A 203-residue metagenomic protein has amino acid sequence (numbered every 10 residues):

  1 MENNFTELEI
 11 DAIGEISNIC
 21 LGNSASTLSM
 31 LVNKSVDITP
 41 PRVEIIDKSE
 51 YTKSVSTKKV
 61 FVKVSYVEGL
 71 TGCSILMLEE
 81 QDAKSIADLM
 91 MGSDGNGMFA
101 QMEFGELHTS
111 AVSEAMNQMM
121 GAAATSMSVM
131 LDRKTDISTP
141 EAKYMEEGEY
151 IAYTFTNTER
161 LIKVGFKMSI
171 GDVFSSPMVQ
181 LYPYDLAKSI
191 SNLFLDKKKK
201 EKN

Functional and structural regions predicted by a protein language model:
E2-K202: Composition-driven recognition of glycine/serine/threonine/acidic- and proline-rich low-complexity segments and repeats
